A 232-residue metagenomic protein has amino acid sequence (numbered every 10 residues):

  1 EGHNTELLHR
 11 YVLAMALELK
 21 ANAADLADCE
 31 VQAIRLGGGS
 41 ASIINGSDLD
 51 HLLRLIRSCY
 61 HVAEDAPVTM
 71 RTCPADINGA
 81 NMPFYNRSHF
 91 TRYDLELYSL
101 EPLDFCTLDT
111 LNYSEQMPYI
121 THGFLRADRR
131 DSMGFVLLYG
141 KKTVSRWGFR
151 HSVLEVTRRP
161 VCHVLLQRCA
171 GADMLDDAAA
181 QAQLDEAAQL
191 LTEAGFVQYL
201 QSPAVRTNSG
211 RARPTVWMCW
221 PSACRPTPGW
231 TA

Functional and structural regions predicted by a protein language model:
G2-D25, C29-A232: C-terminal scaffold of the Radical SAM
